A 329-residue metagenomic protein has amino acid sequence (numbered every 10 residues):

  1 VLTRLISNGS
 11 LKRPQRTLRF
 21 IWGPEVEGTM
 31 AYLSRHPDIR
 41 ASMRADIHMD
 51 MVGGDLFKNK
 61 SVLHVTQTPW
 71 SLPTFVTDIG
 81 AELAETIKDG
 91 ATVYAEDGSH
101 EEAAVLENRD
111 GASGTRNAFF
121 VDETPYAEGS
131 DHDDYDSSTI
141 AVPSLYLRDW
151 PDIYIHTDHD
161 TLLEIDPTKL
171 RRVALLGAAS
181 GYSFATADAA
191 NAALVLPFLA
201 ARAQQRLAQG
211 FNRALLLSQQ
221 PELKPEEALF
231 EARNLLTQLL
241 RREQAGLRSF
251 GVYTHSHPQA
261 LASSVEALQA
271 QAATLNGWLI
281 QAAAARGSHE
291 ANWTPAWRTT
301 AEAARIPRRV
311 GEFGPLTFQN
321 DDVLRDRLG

Functional and structural regions predicted by a protein language model:
V1-G329: Secretory-pathway/membrane protein signature
